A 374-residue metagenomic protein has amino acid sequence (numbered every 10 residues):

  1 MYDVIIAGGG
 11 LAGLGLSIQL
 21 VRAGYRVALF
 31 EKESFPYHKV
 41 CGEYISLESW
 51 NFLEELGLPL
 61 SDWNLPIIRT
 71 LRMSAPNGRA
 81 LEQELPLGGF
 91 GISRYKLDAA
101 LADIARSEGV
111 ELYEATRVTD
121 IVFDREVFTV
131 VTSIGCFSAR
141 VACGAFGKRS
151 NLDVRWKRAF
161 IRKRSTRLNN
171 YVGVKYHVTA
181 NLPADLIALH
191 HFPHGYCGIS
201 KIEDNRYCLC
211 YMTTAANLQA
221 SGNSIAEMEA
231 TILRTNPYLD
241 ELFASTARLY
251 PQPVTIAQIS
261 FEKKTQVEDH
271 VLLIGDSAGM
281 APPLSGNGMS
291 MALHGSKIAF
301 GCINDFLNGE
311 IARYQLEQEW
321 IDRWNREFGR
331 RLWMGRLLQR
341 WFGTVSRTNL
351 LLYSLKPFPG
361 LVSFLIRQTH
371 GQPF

Functional and structural regions predicted by a protein language model:
M1-G10: Beta1/beta-strand and adjacent pyrophosphate-binding region of the FAD-binding site in flavoprotein oxidoreductases
A7, V21-C41: Glycine-rich FAD pyrophosphate-binding loop
G13-L14: N-terminal Rossmann-fold NAD(P) dinucleotide-binding loop
S34-E54: Conserved N-terminal glycine-rich FAD pyrophosphate-binding loop of Rossmann-like flavoproteins
S49-A100, F123: A conserved beta-strand/loop capping segment in the N-terminal third of enzymes that catalyze redox or closely related
I104-L239: Predominantly flavin-linked oxidoreductase catalytic cores and closely associated redox partners
D120, C136, Q219-C302: FAD/FMN-dependent oxidoreductases across multiple families
G301-F374: C-terminal helical "tail/cap" subdomain of flavin- and related membrane-associated enzymes
